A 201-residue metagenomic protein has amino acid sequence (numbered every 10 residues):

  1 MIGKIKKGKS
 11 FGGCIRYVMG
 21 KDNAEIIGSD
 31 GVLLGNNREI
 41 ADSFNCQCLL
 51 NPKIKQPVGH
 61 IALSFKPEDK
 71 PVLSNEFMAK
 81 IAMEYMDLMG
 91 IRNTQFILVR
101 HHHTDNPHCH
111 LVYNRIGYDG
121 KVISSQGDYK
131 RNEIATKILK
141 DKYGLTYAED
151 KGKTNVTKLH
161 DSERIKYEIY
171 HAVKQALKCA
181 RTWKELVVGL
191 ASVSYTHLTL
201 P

Functional and structural regions predicted by a protein language model:
M1-L198: N-terminal nicking endonuclease/strand-transfer module with a His-rich metal-binding environment and a catalytic Tyr
